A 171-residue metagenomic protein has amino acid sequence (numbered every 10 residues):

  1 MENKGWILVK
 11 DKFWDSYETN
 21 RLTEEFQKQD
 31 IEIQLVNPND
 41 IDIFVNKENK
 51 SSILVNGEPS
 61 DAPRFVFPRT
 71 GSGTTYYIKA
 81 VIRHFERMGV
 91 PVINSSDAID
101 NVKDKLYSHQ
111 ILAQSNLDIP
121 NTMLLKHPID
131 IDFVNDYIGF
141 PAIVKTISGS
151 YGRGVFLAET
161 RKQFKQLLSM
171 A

Functional and structural regions predicted by a protein language model:
E2-V9, T19, S60-D61, F85-G89 (+2 more regions): Active-site nucleotide/adenylate-binding loops and adjacent lid/helix of ATP-dependent enzymes
D11-N121: Conserved N-proximal alpha/beta basic substrate-recognition cap immediately N-terminal to, or forming the N-lobe
